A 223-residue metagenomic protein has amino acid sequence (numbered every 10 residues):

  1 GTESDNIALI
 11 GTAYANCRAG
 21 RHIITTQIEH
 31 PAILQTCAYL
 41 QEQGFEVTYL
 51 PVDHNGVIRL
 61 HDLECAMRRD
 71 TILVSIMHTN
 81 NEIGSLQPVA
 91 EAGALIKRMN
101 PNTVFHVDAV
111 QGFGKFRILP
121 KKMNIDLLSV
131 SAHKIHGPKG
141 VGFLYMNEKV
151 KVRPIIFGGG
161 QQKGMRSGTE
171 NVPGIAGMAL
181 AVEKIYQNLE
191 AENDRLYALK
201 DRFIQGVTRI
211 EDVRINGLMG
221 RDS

Functional and structural regions predicted by a protein language model:
G1-S223: Pyridoxal 5′-phosphate
